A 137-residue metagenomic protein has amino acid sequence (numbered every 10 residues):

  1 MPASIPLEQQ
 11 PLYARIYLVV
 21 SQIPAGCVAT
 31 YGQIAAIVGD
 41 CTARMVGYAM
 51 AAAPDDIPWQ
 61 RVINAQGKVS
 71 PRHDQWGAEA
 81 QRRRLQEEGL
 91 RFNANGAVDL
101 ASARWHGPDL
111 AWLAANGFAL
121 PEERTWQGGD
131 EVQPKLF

Functional and structural regions predicted by a protein language model:
P2-F137: Nucleic acid-binding interface residues in structured DNA/RNA-binding domains, emphasizing the DNA-engaging scaffolds
